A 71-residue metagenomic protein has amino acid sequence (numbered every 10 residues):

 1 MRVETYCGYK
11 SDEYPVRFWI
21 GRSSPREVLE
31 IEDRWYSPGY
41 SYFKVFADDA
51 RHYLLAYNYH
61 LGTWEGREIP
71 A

Functional and structural regions predicted by a protein language model:
M1-A71: Cysteine-centric segments in proteins
